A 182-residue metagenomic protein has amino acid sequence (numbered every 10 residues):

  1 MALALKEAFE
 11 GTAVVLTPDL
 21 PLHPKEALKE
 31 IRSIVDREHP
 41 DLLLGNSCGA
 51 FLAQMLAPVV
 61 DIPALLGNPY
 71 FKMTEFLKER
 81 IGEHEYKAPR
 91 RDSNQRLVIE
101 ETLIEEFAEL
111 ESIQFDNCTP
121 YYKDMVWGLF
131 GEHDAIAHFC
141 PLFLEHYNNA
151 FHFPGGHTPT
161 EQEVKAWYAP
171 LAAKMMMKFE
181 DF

Functional and structural regions predicted by a protein language model:
M1-R37, H157: Active-site catalytic motif of lipid deacylating hydrolases and related acyltransferases
A4, M55, V59: Active-site signature of alpha/beta-hydrolase-fold catalytic machinery across serine- and Asp/Cys-nucleophile hydrolases
F9, V35, L56-A57, F143-L144: A generic structural signal for well-ordered alpha-helical segments
D36-H39, F179: Glycine-rich phosphate-binding loop signature in dinucleotide/nucleotide-binding domains
D41-L44, P63-L65: Residue in the alpha/beta-hydrolase core beta-strand immediately N-terminal to the catalytic nucleophile
L44-A53: Gly/Ala-rich beta-loop-alpha elbow adjacent to hydrolase catalytic centers
P63-L65, P69-F182: The alpha/beta-hydrolase serine catalytic core
